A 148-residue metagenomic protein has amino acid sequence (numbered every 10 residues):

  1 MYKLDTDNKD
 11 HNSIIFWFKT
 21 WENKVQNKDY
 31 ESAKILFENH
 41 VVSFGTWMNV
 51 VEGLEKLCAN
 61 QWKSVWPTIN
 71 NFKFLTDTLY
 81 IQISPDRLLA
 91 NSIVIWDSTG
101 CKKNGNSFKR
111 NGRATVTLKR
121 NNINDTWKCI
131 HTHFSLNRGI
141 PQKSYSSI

Functional and structural regions predicted by a protein language model:
M1-N39, Y145-I148: Short, low-complexity N-terminal intrinsically disordered segments enriched in polar/charged residues
Y2, T99-N104, G139-P141: A short, acidic/glycine-rich surface segment
H11-N12, Y30-L88: A solvent-exposed, acidic/Ser-Thr-rich amphipathic alpha-helical stretch
W21, Q61-W62, T76-Q82, W96-S98 (+2 more regions): Hydrophobic/aromatic beta-strand elements that line small-molecule binding cavities or substrate pockets in beta-rich
I69, S98-K109: Short, cysteine-centered beta-strand-loop-beta hairpins and adjacent loop/turn segments enriched in charged/polar
K73, L88-S92, R110-G112: Residue-level preference for beta-strand/loop junctions
R110-S146: Short beta-strand edge/turn micro-motifs at domain boundaries
